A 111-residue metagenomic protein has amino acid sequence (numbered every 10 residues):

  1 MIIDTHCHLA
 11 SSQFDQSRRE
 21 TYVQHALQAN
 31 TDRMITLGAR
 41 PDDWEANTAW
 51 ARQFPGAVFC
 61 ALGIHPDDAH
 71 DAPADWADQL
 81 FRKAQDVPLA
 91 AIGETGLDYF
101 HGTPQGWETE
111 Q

Functional and structural regions predicted by a protein language model:
M1-Q111: Mid-domain alpha/beta scaffold segments of enzyme catalytic cores
